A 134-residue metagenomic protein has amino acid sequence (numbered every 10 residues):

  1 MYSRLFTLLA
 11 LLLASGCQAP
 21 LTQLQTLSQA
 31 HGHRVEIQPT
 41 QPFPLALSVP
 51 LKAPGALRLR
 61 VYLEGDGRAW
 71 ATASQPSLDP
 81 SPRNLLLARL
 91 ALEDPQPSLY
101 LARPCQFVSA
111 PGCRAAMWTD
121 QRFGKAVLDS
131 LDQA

Functional and structural regions predicted by a protein language model:
Y2-A10: Sec-dependent signal peptide recognition, specifically the positively charged N-region followed immediately by
L13-G16: C-terminal motif of bacterial Sec signal peptides marking the signal peptidase cleavage site
Q18-P20: Bacterial signal peptide processing site
S28-E36: Short, hydrophobic/aromatic-rich segments at coil-to-beta transitions
P39-L51: A short loop-to-beta-strand scaffold at the N-terminal edge of the catalytic core in hydrolase folds
P44, A53-S109: Short, surface-exposed "cap/lid" segments of acyl-processing enzymes
P50, R89, Q133-A134: A generic secondary-structure signal
G112-A134: Alpha/beta-hydrolase active-site loop
